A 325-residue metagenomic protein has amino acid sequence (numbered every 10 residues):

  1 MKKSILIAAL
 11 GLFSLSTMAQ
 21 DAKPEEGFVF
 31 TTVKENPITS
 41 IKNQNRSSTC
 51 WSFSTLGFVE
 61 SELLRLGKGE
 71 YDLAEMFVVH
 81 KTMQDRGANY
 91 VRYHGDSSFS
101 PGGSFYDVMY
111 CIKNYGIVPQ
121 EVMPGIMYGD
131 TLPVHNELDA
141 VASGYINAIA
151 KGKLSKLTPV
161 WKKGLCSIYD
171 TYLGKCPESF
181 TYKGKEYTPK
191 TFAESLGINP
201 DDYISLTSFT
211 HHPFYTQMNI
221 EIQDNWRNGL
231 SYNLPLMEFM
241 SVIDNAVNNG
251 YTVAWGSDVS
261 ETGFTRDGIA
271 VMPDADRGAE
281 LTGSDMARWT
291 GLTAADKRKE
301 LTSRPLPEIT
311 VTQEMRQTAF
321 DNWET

Functional and structural regions predicted by a protein language model:
M1-A22: Bacterial Sec-dependent N-terminal signal peptides
D21-T325: Catalytic-core signature of thiol
